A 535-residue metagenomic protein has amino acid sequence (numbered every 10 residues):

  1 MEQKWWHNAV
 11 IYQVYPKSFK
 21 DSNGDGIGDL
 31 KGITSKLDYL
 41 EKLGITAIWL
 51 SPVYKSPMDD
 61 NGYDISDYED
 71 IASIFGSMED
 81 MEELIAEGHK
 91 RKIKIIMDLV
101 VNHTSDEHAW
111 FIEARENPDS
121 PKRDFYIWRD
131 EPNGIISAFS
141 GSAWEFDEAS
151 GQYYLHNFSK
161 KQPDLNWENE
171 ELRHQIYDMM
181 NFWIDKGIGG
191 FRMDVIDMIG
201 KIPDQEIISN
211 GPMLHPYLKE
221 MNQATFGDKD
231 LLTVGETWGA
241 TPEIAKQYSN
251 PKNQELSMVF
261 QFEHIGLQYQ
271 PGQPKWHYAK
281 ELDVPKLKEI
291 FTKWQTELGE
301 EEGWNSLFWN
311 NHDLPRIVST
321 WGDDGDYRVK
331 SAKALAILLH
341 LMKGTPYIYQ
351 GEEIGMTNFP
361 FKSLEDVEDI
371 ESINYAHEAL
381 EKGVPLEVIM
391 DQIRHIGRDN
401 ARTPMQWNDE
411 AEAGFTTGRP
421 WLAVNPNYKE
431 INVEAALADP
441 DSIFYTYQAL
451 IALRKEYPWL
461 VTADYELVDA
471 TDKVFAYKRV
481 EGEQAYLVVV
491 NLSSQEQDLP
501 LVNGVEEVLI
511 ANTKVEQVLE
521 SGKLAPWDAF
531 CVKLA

Functional and structural regions predicted by a protein language model:
M1-E506, A511-A535: Active-site and adjacent substrate-binding regions of carbohydrate-active enzymes
